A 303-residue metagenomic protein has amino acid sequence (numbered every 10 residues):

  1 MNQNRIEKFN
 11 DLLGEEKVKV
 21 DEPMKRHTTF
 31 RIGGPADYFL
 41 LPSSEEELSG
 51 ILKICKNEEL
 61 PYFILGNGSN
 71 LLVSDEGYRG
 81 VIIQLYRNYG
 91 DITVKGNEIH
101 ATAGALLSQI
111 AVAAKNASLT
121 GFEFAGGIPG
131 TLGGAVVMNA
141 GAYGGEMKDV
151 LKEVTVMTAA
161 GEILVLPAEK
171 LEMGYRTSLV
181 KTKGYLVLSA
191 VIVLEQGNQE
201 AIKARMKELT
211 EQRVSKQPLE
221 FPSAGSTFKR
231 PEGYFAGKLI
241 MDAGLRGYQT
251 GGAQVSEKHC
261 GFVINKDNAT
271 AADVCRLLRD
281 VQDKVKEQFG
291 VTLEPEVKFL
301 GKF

Functional and structural regions predicted by a protein language model:
N2-L132: Anion-binding (especially nucleotide phosphate/pyrophosphate-binding) glycine-rich loop and adjoining beta-alpha core
N4, K25, S43-E46, A105 (+10 more regions): Conserved active-site and cofactor/substrate-binding residues in soluble primary-metabolism enzymes
K19-V20, M157-K284, Q288-F303: Phosphate/pyrophosphate- and phosphate-bearing ligand-binding catalytic cores of soluble enzymes
G33-G34, F39-E45, L72-G90, V137-A168 (+1 more regions): Structural signature of FAD isoalloxazine-binding scaffolds in flavoprotein oxidoreductases
A36, S69-V73, L107, G133-V137 (+4 more regions): Short, flexible micro-motifs
E58, L65-N67, V150, F221-P222 (+1 more regions): Short, basic and Ser/Thr-rich N-terminal targeting/leader segments
N70-L71, A111-A114, F122-G126, N139-E146 (+2 more regions): A generic local secondary-structure boundary/capping motif
A114, L132, V136-A140, T155-T158 (+2 more regions): Short, well-ordered alpha-helical segments in soluble proteins
